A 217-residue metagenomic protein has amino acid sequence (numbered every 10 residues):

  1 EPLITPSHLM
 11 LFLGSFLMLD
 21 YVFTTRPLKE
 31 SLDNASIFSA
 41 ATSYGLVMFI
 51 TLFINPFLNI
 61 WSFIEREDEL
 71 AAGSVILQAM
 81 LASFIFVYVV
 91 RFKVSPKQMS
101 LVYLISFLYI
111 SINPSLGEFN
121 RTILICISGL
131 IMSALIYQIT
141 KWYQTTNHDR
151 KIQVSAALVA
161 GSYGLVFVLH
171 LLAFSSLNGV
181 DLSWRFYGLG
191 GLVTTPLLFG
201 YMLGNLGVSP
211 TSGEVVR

Functional and structural regions predicted by a protein language model:
E1-L9, F57-V75, F92-P96, I110-C126 (+2 more regions): Membrane-helix interface and helix-disruption motif detector
E1-Y44, I60-I64: Membrane-interface helix-loop-helix junctions at boundaries between adjacent transmembrane segments
S7-R26, V75-R91, I127-K141, L189-G207: Hydrophobic cores of alpha-helical transmembrane segments in multi-pass inner/ER membrane proteins, independent
L32-M48, F92-Y103, N147-V159, S212-R217: Membrane-interfacial loop-to-transmembrane alpha-helix junctions, especially the N-terminal start
N34-F86: Loop-centered beta-sheet repeat module
F49-I60, Y103-S115, V159-L171: Aromatic-anchored segments of alpha-helical transmembrane domains
I125-L130, W142-R217: C-terminal transmembrane helix-loop-helix hairpin of multi-pass membrane proteins
